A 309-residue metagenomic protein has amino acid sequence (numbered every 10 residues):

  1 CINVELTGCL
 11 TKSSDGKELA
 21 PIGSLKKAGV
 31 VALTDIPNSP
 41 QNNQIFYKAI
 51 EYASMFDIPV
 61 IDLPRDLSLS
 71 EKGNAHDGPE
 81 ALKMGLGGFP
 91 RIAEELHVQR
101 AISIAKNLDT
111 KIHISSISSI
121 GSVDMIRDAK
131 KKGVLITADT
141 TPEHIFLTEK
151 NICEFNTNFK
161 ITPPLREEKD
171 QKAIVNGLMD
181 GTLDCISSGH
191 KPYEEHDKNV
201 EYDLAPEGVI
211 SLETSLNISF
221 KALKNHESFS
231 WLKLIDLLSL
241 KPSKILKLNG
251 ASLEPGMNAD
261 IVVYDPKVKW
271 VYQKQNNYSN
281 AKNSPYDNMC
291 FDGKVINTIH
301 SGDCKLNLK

Functional and structural regions predicted by a protein language model:
C1-K17: Metal-cofactor-binding active-site regions of metalloenzymes
I2, A28, G181, M257 (+1 more regions): Structured loop/turn residues at beta-strand edges in well-structured enzyme cores
N3, L135-T137, K233: Conserved beta-strand segments of alpha/beta enzyme cores
K17-I186: Histidine/acidic residue-rich metal-binding segments in metalloenzymes
N43, V123, F146, E194-H196 (+3 more regions): Glycine/Thr-rich phosphate-binding loops of Rossmann-like dinucleotide-binding domains
K83-K111, N158, M179-I186, K191-K267: His/Asp/Glu-enriched, well-ordered alpha-helical/loop segment that forms or immediately abuts the divalent-metal
S119, E143, K191-Y193, P266-K269 (+1 more regions): Short, glycine-/Ser/Thr-/acidic-enriched flexible segments
E201-L204, N258-K309: C-terminal cap of metal-dependent C-N hydrolases
